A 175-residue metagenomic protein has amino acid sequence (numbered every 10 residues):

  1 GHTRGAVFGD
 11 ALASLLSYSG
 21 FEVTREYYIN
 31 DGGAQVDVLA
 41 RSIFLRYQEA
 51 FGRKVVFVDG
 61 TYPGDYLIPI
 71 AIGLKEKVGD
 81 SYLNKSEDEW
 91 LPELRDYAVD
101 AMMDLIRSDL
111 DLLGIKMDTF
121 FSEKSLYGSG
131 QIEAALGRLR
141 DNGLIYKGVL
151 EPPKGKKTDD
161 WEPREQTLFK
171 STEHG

Functional and structural regions predicted by a protein language model:
G1-G175: NTP-dependent nucleotidyl-transfer catalytic core
